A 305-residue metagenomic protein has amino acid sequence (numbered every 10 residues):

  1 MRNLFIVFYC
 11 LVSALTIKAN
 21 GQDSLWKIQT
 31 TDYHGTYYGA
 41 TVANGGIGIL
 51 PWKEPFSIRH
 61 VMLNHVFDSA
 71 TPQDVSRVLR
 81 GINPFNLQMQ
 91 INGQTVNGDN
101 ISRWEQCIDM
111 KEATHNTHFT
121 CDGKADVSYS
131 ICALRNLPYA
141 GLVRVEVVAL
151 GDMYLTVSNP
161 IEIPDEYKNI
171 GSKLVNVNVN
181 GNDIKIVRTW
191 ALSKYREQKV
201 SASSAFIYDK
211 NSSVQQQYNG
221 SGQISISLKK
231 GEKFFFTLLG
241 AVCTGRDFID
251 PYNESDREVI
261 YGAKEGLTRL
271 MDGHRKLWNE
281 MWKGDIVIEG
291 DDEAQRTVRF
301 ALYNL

Functional and structural regions predicted by a protein language model:
M1-Q22: Bacterial Sec-dependent N-terminal signal peptides
N20-V42, G46-W52, F56-R59, L63-L305: Acidic/polar, glycine-enriched structural segments that form the non-catalytic walls/loops of the carbohydrate-binding
